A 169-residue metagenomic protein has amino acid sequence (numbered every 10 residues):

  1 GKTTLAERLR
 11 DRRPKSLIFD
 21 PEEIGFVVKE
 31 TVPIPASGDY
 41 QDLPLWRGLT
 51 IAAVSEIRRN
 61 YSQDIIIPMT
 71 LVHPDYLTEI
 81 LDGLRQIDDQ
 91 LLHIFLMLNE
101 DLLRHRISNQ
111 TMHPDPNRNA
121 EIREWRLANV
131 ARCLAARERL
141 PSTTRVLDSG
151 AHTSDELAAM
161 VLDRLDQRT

Functional and structural regions predicted by a protein language model:
G1: Conserved glycine(s) of the Walker
T4-A53: Conserved substrate/cofactor phosphate-moiety recognition/catalytic segment in nucleotide-dependent phosphotransferases
E7, D11, D82, D163: Short, well-ordered alpha-helices that flank and scaffold nucleotide-derived cofactor binding pockets
E23-G25, V72-H73, L98-L102, T153: Conserved nucleotide-binding/hydrolysis micro-motifs of P-loop NTPases
D42-F95: Glycine-rich phosphate-binding loop used to anchor ATP phosphates in small-molecule kinases, encompassing both
R85-N109, L147: Conserved phosphate-donor/acceptor-positioning beta-strand/loop module used by diverse small-molecule
M112-M160: Small-molecule kinase domains that catalyze NTP-dependent phosphoryl transfer to phosphate-bearing small molecules
M160-R168: C-terminal alpha-helix
